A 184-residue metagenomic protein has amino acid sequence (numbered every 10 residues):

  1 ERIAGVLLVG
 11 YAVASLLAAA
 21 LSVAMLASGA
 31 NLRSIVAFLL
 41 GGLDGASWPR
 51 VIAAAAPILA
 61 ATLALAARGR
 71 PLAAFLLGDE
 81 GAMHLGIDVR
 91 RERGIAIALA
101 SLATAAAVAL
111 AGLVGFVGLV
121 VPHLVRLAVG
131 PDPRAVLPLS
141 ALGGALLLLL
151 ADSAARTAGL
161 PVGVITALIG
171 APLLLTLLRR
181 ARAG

Functional and structural regions predicted by a protein language model:
E1-G184: Alpha-helical transmembrane segments in inner-membrane proteins
